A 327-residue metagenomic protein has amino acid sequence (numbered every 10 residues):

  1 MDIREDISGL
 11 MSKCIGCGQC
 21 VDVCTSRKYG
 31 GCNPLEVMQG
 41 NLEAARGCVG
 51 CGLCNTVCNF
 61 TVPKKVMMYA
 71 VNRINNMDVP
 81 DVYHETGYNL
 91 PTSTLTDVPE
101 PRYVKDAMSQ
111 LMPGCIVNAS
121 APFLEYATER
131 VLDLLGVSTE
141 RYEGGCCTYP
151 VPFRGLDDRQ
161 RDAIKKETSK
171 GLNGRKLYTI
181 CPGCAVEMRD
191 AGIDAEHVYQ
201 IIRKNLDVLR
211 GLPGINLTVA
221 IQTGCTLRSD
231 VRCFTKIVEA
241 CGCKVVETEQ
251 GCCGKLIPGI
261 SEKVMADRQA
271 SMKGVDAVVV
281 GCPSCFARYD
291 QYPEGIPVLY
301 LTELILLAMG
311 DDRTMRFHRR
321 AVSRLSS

Functional and structural regions predicted by a protein language model:
R4, S8-M11, R27-I193, I202-D207 (+2 more regions): Iron-sulfur-cluster electron-transfer modules
C14-C20, C48-C54, L256: Cysteine-cluster motifs in flexible loop/terminal segments that predominantly coordinate metals
D22-T25: The feature marks the first
L111, V219, C225-S229: Selected transmembrane alpha-helices and immediately adjacent juxtamembrane segments of polytopic inner-membrane
I116-P122, Y126-Q200, S229-S327: Cofactor-cradling patches in redox/metallo enzymes
G211-I221, C233-A240: Conserved AdoMet/S-adenosylmethionine-binding subsite of the radical SAM
